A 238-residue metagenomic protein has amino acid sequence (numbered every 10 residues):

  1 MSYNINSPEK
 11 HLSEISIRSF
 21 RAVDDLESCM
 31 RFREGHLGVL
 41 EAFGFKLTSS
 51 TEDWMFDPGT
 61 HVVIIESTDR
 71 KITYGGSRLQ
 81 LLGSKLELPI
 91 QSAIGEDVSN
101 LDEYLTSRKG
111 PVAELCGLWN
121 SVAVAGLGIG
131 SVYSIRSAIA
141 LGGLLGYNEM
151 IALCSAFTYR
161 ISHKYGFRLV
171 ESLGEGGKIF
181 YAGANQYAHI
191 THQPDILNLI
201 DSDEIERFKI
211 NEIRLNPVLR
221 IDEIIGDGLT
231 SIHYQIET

Functional and structural regions predicted by a protein language model:
M1-E9: Acyl-donor-binding surface of acyltransferase catalytic domains
P8-G38, I129-L145, K209-I221: C-terminal/domain-terminus segments
L12-G110, Y234-T238: A conserved beta-strand-loop-helix scaffold within acyl/acetyltransferase catalytic domains
E27, T60-H61, S162, Y181-G183 (+1 more regions): Short, solvent-exposed polar/charged micro-motifs at secondary-structure junctions
K71-T73, Y159-R160, L197-I200: Short, surface-exposed beta-strand/loop "edge" segments at domain boundaries and coil↔beta transitions
A93-G176, F180-A182: Acyl-donor binding region in acyl/amide transferases
G143, I224-L229, H233-E237: Alpha-solenoid HEAT/Armadillo repeat architecture
R168-T230: Accessory, usually C-terminal, subdomains that scaffold auxiliary metal cofactors
